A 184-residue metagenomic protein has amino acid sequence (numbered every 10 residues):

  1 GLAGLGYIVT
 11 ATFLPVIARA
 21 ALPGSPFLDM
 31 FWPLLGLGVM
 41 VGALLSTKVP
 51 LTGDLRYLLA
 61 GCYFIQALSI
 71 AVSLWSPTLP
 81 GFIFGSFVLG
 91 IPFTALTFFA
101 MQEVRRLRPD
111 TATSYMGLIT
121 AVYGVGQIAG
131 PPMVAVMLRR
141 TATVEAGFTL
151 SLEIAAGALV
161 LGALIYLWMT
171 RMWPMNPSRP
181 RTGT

Functional and structural regions predicted by a protein language model:
G1-P33: Extracytoplasmic gate region of multi-pass secondary transporters
G4, I70, T78-G90: Helical-face signature of the major facilitator-like transporter fold
G42-L55, L138: Helix-to-loop junctions at the C-terminal end of transmembrane segments in multipass secondary transporters
Y57-V72: Structural signature of the two symmetry-related core transmembrane helices
A95-R108: Intracellular juxtamembrane helix-capping segments at the cytosolic ends of symmetry-related transmembrane helices
D110-T143: A late C-terminal transmembrane helix in Major Facilitator Superfamily
V136-L159: A membrane-interface helix-boundary motif in multi-pass transporters
E153-T184: Multi-pass alpha-helical transporter architecture, strongest for 12-TM Major Facilitator/SLC carriers used
